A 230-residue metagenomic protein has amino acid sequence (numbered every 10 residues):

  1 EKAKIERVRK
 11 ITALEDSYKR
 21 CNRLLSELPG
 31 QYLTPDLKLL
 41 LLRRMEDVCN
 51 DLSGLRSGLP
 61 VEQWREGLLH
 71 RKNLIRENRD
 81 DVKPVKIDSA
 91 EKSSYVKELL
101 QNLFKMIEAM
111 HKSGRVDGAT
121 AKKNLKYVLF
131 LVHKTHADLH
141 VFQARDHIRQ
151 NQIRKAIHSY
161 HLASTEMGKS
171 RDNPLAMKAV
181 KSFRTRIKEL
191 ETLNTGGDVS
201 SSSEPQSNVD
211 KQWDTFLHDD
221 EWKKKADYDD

Functional and structural regions predicted by a protein language model:
E1-L100, F104: N-terminal topogenic membrane-targeting module
K2, K105-L129: Repeat-mediated protein-protein interaction surfaces in helical alpha-solenoids
A13, L41, L129, H136 (+2 more regions): Residues that mark the junctions of alpha-helical repeat units in TPR/alpha-solenoid scaffolds
L52-L59, R71-P84, S113-D117, T135 (+1 more regions): Alpha-helical linker/edge segments of TPR/alpha-solenoid repeat scaffolds and analogous pre-/post-domain helices
W64-R79, S89-Q101, A119-L129, R171-G197: TPR/TPR-like alpha-solenoid helical repeat scaffolds
L139-D230: Long, non-transmembrane cytosolic or organellar matrix-exposed soluble domains/tails of integral membrane proteins
